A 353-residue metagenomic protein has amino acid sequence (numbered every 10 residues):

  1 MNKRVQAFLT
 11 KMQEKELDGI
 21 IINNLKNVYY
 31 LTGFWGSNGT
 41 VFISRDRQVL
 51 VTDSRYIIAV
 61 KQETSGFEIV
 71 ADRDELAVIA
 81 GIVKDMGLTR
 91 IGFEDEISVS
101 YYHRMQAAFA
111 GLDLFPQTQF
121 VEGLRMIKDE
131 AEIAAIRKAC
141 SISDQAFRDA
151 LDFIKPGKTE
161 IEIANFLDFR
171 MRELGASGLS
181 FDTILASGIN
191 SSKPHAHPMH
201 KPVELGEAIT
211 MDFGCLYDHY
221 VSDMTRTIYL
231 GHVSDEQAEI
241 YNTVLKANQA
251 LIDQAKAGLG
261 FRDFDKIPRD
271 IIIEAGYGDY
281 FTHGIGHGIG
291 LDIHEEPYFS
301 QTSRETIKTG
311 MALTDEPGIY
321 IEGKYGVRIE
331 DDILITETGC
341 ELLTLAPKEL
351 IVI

Functional and structural regions predicted by a protein language model:
M1-I353: Active-site neighborhoods and metal-handling regions in enzymes and metal-associated proteins
